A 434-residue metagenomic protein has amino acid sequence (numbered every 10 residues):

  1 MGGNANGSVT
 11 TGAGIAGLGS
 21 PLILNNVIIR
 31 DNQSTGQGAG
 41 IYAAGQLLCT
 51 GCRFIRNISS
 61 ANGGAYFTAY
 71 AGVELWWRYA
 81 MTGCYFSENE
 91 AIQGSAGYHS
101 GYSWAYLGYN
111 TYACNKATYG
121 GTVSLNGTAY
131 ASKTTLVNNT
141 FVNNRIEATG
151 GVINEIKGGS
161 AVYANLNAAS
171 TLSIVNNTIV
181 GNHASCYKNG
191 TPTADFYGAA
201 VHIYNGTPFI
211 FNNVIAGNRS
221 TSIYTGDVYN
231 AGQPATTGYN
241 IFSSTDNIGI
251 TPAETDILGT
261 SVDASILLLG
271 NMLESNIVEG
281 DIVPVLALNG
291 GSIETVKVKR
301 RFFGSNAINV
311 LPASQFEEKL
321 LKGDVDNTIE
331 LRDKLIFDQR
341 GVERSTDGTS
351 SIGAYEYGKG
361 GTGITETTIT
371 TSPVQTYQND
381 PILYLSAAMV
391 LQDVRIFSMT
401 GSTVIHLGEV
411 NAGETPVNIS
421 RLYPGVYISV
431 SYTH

Functional and structural regions predicted by a protein language model:
M1-G14, D31-Q33: Beta-strand/loop edge motif enriched in small/polar residues
V9, I15, P21-N26, I41-C52 (+7 more regions): Predominantly extracellular beta-rich ligand-binding scaffolds that present long acidic/polar faces for carbohydrate
G12, G159, G198, L331-R332 (+3 more regions): Short coil/loop residues immediately preceding or within conserved phosphate-binding loops of NTP-utilizing enzyme
I250, S345-G353, G408-G413: A short acidic/small-residue loop/turn micro-motif
S305-T362: Surface beta-loop-beta hairpin patches that serve as ligand-binding interfaces in beta-rich domains
T365-Y432: C-terminal outer-membrane/trafficking sorting elements
